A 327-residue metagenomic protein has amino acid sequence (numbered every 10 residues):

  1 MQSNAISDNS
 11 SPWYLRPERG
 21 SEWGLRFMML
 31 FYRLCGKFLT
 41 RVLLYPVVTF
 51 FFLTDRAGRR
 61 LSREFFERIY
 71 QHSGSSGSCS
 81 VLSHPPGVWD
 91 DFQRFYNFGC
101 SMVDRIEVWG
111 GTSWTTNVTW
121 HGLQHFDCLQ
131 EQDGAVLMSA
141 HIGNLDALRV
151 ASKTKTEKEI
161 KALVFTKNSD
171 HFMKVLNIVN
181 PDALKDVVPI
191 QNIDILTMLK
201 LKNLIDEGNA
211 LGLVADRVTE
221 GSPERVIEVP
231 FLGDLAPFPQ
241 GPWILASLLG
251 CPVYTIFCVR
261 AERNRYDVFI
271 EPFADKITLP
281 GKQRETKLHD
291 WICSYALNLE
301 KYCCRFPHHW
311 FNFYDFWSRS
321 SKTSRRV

Functional and structural regions predicted by a protein language model:
Q2-S139, V175-V179, L184: Membrane-anchoring hydrophobic helices of lipid-metabolizing enzymes
L15, T49-F50, S113, V136 (+4 more regions): Short, contiguous strand/loop micro-motifs
L39, N144, W310-F311: Short hydrophobic/aromatic residue motifs in ordered secondary structure
V81-S83, G87-C100, D133-N192, E207 (+1 more regions): Catalytic core of membrane glycerolipid acyltransferases/transacylases, capturing the structured, soluble-facing
T116-W120, I142, S169, Q191-I195 (+2 more regions): A conditional alpha-helix N-cap/helix-loop micro-motif detector
H121, V188, E271: General small-molecule cofactor/ligand-binding pocket signal
T154, I178, D182, I195-V327: Non-catalytic C-terminal accessory region of glycerolipid acyltransferases and related lyso-lipid remodeling enzymes
